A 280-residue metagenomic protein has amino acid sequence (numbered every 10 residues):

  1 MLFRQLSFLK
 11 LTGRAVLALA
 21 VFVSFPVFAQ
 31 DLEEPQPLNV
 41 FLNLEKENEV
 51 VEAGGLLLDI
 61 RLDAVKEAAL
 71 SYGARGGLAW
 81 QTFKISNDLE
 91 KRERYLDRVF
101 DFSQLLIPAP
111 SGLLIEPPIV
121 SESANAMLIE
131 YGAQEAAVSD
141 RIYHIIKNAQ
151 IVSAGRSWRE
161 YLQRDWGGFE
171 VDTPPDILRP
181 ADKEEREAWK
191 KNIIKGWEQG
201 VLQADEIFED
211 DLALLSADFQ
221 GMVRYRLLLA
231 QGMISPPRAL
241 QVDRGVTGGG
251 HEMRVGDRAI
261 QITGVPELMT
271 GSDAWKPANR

Functional and structural regions predicted by a protein language model:
M1-L11: N-terminal secretory signal peptides that target proteins for export/translocation
R4-L6, V40-L42, L56-L62, L178 (+2 more regions): Hydrophobic transmembrane signal anchors and adjacent membrane-proximal interface regions, especially in viral
L6, V23-Q30: Polyanion-binding and phosphate-handling cores
T12-P26: Bacterial N-terminal signal peptides
Q30-W158: N-terminal Sec/ER secretory leader and immediately downstream segment of secreted/extracellular precursors
E116-R280: Mature extracytoplasmic/lumenal regions of exported proteins
